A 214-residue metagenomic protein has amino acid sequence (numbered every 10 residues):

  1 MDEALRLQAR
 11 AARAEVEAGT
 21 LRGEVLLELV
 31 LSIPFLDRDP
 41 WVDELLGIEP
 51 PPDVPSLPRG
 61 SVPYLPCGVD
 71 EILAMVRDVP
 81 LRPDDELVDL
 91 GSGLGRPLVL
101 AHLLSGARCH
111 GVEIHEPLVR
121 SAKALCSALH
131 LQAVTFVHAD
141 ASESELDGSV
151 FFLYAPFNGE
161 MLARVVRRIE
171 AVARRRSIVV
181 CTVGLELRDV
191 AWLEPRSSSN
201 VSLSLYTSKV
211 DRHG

Functional and structural regions predicted by a protein language model:
M1-R82: S-adenosyl-L-methionine
D84-G93: Conserved class I S-adenosyl-L-methionine
G95-V99: Glycine-rich SAM-binding Motif I of class I
R108-E113: Conserved SAM-binding motif I beta-strand of class I
A122-K123: Conserved SAM-binding loop
H130-A139: Conserved SAM-binding strand-loop segment of SAM-dependent methyltransferases
S149-L162: A short SAM/SAH-binding and catalytic strip from SAM-dependent methyltransferases
E160-V210: C-terminal substrate-binding/active-site "lid" region of AdoMet-derived donor-dependent transferases
